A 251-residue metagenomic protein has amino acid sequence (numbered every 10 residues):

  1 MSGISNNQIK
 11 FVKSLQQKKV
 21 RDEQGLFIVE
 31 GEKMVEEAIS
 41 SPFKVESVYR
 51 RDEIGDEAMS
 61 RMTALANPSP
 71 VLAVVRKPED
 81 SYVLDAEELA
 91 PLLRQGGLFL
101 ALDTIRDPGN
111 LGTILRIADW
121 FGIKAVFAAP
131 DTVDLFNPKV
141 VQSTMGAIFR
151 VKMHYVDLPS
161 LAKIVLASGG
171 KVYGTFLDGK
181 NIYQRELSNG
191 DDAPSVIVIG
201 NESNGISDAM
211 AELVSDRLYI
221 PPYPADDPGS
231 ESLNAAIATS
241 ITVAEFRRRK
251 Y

Functional and structural regions predicted by a protein language model:
M1-G3, E53-G55, V151-L161, L218: Short acidic-hydrophobic, aromatic-tinged amphipathic segments that line or gate anion-handling sites
M1-R51, T132-V133, P159: Boundary-proximal intrinsically disordered activation/regulatory segments immediately upstream of a helical core
G25, L102-R106, P224-E231: Short pre-catalytic strand/loop immediately N-terminal to key active-site residues, enriched for Gly-Thr
G31, R106-I114, S230-I237: Amphipathic alpha-helical repeat scaffolds
S40, L84-G179: RNA substrate-binding interface of SAM-dependent RNA methyltransferases
E53-Y82: Glycine/small-residue-rich loop that forms an oxyanion/phosphate-binding "nest" at active or ligand-binding sites
W120, L135, Q142-G146, A211-Y251: Structured adenosyl-cofactor binding patch, chiefly the S-adenosyl-L-methionine
G174-S230: Active-site/ligand-binding-proximal alpha/beta "capping" segment
